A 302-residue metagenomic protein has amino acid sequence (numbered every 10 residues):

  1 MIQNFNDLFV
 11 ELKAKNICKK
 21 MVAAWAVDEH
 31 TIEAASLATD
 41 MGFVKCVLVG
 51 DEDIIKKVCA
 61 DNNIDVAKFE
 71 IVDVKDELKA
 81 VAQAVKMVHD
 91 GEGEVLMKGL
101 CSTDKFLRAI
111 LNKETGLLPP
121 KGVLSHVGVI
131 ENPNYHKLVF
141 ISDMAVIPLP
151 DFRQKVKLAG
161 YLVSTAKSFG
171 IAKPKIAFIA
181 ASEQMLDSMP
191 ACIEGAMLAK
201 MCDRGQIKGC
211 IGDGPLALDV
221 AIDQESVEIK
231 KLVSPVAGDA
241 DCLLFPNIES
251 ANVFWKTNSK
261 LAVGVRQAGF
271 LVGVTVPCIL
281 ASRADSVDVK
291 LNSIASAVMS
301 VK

Functional and structural regions predicted by a protein language model:
M1-L48, E52-V236, D241-P246, S250-K302: Anion-binding alpha/beta catalytic cores of soluble intermediary-metabolism enzymes, centered on
